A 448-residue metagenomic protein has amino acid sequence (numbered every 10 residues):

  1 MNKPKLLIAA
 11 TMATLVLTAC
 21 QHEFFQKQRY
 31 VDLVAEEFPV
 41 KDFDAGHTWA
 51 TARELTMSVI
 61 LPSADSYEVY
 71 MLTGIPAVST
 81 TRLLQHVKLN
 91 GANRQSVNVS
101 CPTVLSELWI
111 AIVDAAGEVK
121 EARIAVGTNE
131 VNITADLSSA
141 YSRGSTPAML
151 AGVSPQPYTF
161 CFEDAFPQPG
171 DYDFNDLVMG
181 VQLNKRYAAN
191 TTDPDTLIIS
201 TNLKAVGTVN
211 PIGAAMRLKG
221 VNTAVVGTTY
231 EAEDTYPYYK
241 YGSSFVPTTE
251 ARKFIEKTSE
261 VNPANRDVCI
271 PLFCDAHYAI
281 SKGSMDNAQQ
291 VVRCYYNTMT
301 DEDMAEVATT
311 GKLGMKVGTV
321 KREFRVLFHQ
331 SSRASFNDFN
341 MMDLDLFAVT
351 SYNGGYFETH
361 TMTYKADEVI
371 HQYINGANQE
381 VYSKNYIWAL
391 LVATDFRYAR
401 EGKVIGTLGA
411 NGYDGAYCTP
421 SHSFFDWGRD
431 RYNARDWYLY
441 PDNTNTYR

Functional and structural regions predicted by a protein language model:
M1-I8: Bacterial N-terminal signal peptides that target proteins for export
L17-A19: C-terminal motif of bacterial Sec signal peptides marking the signal peptidase cleavage site
H22-Q168: Acidic/polar, low-complexity intrinsically disordered N-terminal segments immediately downstream of a Sec signal
T51-E54, Y187-I198: Extended extracellular/luminal ectodomain segments enriched in beta-structured repeat modules
M57, V181, P194-A205: Short, well-ordered beta-strand segments enriched in hydrophobic/aromatic residues
A64-V78, V209-N262, R266-P271, Y278 (+1 more regions): Extended low-complexity, serine/threonine- and proline-enriched intrinsically disordered segments
L183-Y187, L203-G207, G220-N222: Beta-strand elements of well-folded, non-transmembrane domains
P263-C269, F273-R448: A eukaryote-biased signal for long
